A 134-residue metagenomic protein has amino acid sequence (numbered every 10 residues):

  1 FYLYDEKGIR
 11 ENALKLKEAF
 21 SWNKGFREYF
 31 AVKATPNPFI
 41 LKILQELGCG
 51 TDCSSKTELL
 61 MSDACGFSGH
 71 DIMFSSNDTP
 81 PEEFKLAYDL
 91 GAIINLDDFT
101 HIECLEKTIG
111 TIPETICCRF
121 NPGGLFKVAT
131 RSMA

Functional and structural regions predicted by a protein language model:
F1-T115: A charged N-terminal "starter" segment
T108, P122-A134: Active-site loop/helix belt of alpha/beta enzymes
T115-N121: ATP-grasp fold ATP-binding core
